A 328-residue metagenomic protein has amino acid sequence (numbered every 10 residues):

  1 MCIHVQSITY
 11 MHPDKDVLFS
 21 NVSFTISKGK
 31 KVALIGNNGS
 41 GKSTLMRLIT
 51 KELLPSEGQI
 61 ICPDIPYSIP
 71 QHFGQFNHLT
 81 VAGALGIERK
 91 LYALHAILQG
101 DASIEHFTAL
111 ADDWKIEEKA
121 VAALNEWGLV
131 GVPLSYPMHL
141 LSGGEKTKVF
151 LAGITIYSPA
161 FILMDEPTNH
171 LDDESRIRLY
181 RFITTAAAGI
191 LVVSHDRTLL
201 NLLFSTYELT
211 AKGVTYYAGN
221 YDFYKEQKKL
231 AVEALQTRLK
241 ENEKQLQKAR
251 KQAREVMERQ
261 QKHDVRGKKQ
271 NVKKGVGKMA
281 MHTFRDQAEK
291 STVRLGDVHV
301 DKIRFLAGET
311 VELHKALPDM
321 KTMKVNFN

Functional and structural regions predicted by a protein language model:
M1-V5, T9-N21: A short, flexible loop at the N-terminus of ABC-type nucleotide-binding domains that lies
I26-K28: Conserved hydrophobic segment flanking the Walker A/P-loop of ABC-type ATPase nucleotide-binding domains
V32-L34, M46: Short hydrophobic beta-strand immediately N-terminal to the Walker A/P-loop
T50: Helix-to-loop junction immediately C-terminal to a conserved catalytic motif
Q75-L141: ABC-family P-loop ATPase nucleotide-binding domains
L151: Hydrophobic anchor residue at the start of the ABC signature
I162-E166, L171: Catalytic Walker B motif of ABC-type/P-loop ATPase nucleotide-binding domains
